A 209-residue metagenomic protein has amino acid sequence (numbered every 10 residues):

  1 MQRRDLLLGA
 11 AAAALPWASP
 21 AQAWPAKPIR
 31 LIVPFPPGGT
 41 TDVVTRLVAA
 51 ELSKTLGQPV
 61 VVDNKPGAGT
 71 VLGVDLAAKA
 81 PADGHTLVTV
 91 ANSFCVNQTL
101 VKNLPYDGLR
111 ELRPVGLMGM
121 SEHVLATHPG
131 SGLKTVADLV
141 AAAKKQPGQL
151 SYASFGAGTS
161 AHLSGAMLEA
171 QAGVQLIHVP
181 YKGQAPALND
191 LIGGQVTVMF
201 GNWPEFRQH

Functional and structural regions predicted by a protein language model:
R3, V74, T135-V136: Structural motif detector for alpha-helix initiation sites
D5-A21: N-terminal export signals
P16-A18, S53, S93, S131 (+2 more regions): Short linear Ser/Thr-Pro motifs
A21-L109, Q149, V174-F200, R207: N-terminal (or domain-start) structured segment
K79-G84, T99-P186: Hinge/capping helix and adjacent helix->loop/strand transition within the periplasmic-binding protein
G130, R207-Q208: Adenylate-forming
V140, F206-R207: Short amphipathic alpha-helical segments and helix-helix/interface helices
